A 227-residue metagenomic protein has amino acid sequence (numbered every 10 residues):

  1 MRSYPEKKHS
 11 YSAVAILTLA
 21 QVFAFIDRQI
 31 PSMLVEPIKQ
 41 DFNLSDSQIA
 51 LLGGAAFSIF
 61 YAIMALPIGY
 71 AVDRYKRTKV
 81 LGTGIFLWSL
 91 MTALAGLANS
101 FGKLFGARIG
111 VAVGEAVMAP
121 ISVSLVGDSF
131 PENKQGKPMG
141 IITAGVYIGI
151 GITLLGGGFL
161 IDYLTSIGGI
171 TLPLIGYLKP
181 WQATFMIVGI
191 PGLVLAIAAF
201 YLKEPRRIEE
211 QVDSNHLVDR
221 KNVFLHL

Functional and structural regions predicted by a protein language model:
M1-I26: Cytosolic juxtamembrane N-terminal segment immediately preceding the first transmembrane helix of multi-pass
Q29, S58-L66, A116, I150-G151: Residue-level signature of mid-helix packing/kink "hotspots" within the transmembrane helices of 12-pass Major
S32-I63: Extracellular/periplasmic helix-loop-helix junction of adjacent transmembrane segments in MFS-like secondary
N43, K76, L97-K103, G114 (+1 more regions): Helix-breaking motifs and short loop linkers at transmembrane-helix boundaries and internal kinks in secondary membrane
I63-G102: Conserved MFS/SLC helix-loop-helix module at the cytosolic interface between two early adjacent transmembrane helices
G106-Y147: Cytoplasmic helix-loop-helix junction between adjacent transmembrane helices in 12-TM secondary transporters
I142, V146-F200: Helix-loop-helix hairpin linking two adjacent transmembrane segments in secondary transporters
F200-L225: Flexible cytoplasmic inter-helical loops of multi-pass small-molecule transporters
